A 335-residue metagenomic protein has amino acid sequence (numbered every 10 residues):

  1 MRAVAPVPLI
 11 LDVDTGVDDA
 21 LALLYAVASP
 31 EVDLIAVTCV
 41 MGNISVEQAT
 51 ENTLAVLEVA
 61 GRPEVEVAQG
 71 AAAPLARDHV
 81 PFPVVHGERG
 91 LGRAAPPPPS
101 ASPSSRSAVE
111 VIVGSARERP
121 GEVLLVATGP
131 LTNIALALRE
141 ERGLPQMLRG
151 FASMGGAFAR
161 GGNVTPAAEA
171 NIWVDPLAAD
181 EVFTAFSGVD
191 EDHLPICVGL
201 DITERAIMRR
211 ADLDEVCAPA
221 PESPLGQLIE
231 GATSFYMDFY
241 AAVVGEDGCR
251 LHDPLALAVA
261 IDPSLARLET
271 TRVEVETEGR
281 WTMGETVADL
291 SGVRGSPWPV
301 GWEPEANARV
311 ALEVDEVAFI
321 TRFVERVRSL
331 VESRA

Functional and structural regions predicted by a protein language model:
R2-P6, Y25-A26, D33, W173-L177 (+1 more regions): Conformational coupling and interaction surfaces
R2-V13, V17-A55, P63, R89 (+1 more regions): Active-site histidine-anchored catalytic micro-motif
T15, T38-M41, A71-A73, G279 (+1 more regions): Short glycine-rich, polar/acidic loop-and-turn segments at beta strand-coil junctions
G61-A68: A short alpha-helix-loop-beta-strand transition element characteristic of N-terminal alpha/beta dinucleotide-binding
V67, V182, L257: A residue-level signal for conserved active-site and pocket-lining positions in enzyme catalytic cores
A68-A95: Surface-exposed loop and adjacent secondary-structure segments within mature catalytic domains
V80-G87, T165-E169, D212-D214: Short, surface-exposed amphipathic charged segments that create phosphate/polyanion-binding patches used for binding
